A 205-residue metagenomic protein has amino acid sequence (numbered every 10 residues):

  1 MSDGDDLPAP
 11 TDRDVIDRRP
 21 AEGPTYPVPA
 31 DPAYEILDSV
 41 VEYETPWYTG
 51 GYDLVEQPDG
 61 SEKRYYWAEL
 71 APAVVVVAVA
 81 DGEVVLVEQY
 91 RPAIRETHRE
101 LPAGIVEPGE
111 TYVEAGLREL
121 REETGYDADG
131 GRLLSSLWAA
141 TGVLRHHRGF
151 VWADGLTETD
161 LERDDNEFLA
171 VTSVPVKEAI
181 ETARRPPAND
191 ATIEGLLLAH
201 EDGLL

Functional and structural regions predicted by a protein language model:
M1-Y34, L144, E158, D164-L205: Nudix hydrolase/Nudix homology domain
A33-V75, A80, Q89: Acidic, metal-coordinating catalytic segment for phosphate/diphosphate chemistry, firing primarily on the Nudix
T45, A93, T141-V143: Short glycine/serine/proline-enriched coil/turn segments at secondary-structure junctions
K63, V74-V75, A80, I105-A191: Unchanged
V87-Q89, S136: Residue-level detector of high-confidence beta-strand sites
R91-A93, V106-E107: Short, catalytically relevant binding-site loops at active-site mouths
A93-R99: A conserved beta-turn-beta hairpin within the catalytic core of GNAT-like acetyltransferases that forms part
